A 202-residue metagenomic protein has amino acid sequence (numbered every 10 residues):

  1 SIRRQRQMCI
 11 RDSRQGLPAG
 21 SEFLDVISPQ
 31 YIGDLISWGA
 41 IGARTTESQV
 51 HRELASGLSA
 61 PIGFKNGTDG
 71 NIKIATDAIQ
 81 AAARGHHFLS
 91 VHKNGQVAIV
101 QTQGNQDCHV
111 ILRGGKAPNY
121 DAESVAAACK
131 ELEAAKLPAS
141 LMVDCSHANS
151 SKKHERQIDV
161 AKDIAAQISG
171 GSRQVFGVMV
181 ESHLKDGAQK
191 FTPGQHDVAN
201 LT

Functional and structural regions predicted by a protein language model:
S1-I10: Single conserved hydrophobic/aromatic residue that forms the stacking wall/gate of nucleotide- or nucleobase-binding
R11, I36-I62, R84-K93: Acidic, His- and aromatic-enriched active-site or binding-groove loops in soluble protein domains that engage sugars
R11-L17, G57-L58, N105, E131-P138 (+1 more regions): A structural motif corresponding to the C-terminal end of an alpha-helix and its immediate exit/capping segment
S13-S28: Cap/lid and interdomain-hinge subdomains that line or gate substrate/regulatory clefts in soluble alpha/beta enzymes
A19-E22, I62-F64, C108-L112, A139-D144 (+1 more regions): Hydrophobic faces of well-ordered beta-strands that scaffold small-molecule active sites in alpha/beta enzyme cores
E22-V26, G67-D69, R113-A117, S146-S150 (+1 more regions): Active-site beta-loop-alpha junctions enriched in small/polar residues
A78, R84-V160: Conserved mixed alpha/beta catalytic, RNA-binding, or beta-rich assembly cores of soluble enzyme, regulatory
M142-T202: Catalytic-face loop-and-helix region of soluble metabolic enzyme cores
